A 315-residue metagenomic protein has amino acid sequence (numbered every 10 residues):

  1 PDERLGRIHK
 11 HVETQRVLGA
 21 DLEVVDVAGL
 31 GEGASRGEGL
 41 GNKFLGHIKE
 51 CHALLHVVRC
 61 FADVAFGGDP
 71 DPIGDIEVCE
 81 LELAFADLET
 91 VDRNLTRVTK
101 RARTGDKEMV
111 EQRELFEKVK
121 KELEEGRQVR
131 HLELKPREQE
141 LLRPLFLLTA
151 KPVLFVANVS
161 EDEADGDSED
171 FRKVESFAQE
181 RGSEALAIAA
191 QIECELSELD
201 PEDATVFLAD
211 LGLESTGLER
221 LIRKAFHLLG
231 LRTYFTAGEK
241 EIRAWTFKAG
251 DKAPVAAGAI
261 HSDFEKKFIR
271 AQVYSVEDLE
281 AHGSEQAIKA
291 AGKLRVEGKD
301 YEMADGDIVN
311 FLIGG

Functional and structural regions predicted by a protein language model:
D2, V24-V27, L88, A150 (+2 more regions): ATP/adenylate-binding site constellation spanning eukaryotic-like Ser/Thr protein kinases, ABC-transporter
D2-H56, F61-L81, L134-L145, E169-D170: Switch II of P-loop NTPase G domains
I8, D26, F44, L55 (+5 more regions): Residue-level signature of catalytic and energy-coupling elements of molecular machines, predominantly ATP/GTP-dependent
E82-A84, L88: Flexible, acidic/His-enriched mid-domain "rim/lid" segments that flank
L88-L95: Conserved phosphoryl-transfer catalytic core
R97-A304, V309-G315: C-terminal-of-GTPase-core extension/linker across diverse P-loop GTPases
